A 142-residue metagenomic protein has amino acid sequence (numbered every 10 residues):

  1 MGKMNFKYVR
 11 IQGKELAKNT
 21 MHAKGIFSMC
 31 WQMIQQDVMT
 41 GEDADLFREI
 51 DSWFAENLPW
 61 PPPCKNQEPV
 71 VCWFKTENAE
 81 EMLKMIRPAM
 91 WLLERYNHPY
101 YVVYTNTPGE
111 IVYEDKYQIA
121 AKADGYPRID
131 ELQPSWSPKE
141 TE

Functional and structural regions predicted by a protein language model:
M1-N78: Long, contiguous N-terminal structural blocks used for assembly/anchoring
R10, R48, R87, R95-H98 (+1 more regions): Arginine residue identity/basic-tract feature
L16, L46, L58, L83 (+2 more regions): Generic detector of leucine side chains in alpha-helical contexts
S28, S52, P88, S135-S137 (+1 more regions): Generic serine detector
P59-V112: Short glycine-rich, low-complexity/disordered patches
R95-E142: Acidic, proline/glycine-rich low-complexity IDRs
